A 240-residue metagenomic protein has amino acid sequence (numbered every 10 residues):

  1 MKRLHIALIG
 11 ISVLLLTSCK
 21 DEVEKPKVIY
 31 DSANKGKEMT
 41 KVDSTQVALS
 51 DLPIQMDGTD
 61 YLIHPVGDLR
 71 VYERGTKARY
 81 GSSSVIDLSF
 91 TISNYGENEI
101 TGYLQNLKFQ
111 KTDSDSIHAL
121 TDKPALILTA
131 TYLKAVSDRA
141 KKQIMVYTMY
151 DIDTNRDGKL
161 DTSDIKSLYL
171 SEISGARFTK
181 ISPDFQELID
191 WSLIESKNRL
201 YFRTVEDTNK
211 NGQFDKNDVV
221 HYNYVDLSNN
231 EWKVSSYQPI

Functional and structural regions predicted by a protein language model:
L15-S18: C-terminal motif of bacterial Sec signal peptides marking the signal peptidase cleavage site
K20-N34: Bacterial Sec signal peptide processing site at the extreme N-terminus
K41-G102, A140-R156, N198-V205: Short beta-strand elements that form the blades of beta-propeller/WD-repeat-like and other beta-sheet-rich scaffold
D87-A125: Beta-propeller domains
L104-K111, D161-S174, N217-N229: Beta-propeller blade signature
H118-K123, F178-P183, E231-P239: Beta-propeller fold detector
A125-V146, F185-Y201, Y237-I240: Conserved beta-propeller blade repeats
T154-T162, D207-K216: Acidic, glycine-anchored loop motifs typical of Ca2+
